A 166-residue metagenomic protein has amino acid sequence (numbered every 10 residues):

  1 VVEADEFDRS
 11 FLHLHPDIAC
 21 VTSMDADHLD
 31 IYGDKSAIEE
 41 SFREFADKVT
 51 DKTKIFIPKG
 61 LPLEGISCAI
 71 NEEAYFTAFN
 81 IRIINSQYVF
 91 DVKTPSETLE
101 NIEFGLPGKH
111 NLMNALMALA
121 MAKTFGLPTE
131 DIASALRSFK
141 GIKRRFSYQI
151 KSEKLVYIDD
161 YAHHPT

Functional and structural regions predicted by a protein language model:
V1-E64, R82, G105, P165: Flexible active-site lid/hinge loop adjacent to a nucleotide/diphosphate and Mg2+-phosphate binding pocket
Y32-E39, E64-T166: Adenine nucleotide phosphate-binding catalytic loops in nucleotide-utilizing enzymes
